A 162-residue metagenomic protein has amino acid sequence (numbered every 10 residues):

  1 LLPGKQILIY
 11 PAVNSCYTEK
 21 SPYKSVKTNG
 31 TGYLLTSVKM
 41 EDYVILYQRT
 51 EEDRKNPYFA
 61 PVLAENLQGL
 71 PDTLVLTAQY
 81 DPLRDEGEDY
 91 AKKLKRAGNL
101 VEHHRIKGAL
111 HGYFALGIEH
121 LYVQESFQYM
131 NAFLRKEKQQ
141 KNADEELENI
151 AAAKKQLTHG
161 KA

Functional and structural regions predicted by a protein language model:
L1-A162: Alpha/beta-hydrolase superfamily serine-hydrolase fold, recognizing
